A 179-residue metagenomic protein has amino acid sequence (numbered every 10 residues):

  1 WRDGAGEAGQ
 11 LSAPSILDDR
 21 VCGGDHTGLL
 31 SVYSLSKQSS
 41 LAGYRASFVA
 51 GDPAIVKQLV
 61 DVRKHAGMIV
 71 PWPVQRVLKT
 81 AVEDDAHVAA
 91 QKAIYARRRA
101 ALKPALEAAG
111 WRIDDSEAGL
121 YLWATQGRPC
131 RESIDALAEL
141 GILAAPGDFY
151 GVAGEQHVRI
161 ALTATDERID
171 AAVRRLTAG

Functional and structural regions predicted by a protein language model:
W1-L41: Active-site pre-lysine segment of PLP-dependent enzymes
G9-P14, P129-R131, R159-L162: Short low-complexity, flexible loop/linker segments enriched in glycine and/or proline with clustered acidic
V21-D25, A54-V74: Active-site C-terminal subdomain of aminotransferase-like
G24-D25, R128, E139-A144, Y150-G179: PLP-dependent enzyme catalytic core of the Aspartate aminotransferase-like
A46-P53, T125: Short beta-strand-to-turn element immediately C-terminal to the catalytic PLP-Schiff-base lysine in fold type I
L59-A66, A81-P104: Structural signature of PLP-dependent enzymes
Q75, K79, Y95-K103, R112-Q126 (+1 more regions): Conserved glycine-rich beta-strand-loop-beta hairpin in the small C-terminal domain of fold type I
